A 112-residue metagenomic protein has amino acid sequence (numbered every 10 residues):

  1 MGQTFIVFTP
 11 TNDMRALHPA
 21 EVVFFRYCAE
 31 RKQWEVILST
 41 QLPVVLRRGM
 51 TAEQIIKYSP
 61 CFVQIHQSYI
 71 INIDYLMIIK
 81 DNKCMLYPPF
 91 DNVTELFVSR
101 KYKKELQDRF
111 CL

Functional and structural regions predicted by a protein language model:
G2-L112: Basic, polyanion-interacting recognition surfaces, primarily in bacterial LytTR/OmpR-type DNA-binding effector domains
